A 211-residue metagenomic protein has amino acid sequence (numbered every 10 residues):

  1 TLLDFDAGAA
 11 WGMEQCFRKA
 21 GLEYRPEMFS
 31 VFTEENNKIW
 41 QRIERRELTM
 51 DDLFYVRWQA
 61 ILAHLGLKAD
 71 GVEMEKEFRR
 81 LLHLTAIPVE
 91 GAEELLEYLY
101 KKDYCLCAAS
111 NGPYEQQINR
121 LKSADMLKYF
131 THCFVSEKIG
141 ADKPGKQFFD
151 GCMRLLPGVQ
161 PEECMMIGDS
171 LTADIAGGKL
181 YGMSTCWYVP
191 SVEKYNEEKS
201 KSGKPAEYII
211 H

Functional and structural regions predicted by a protein language model:
T1-E90: N-terminal helical cap/lid subdomain that shapes the substrate entry/recognition surface in HAD-like hydrolases
A7, A69, E97-Y100, G112-H211: Asp-based, Mg2+/Mn2+-dependent phosphohydrolase catalytic module
M50, S110-P113: Helix-centric, low-specificity signal for extended rod-like, repetitive segments
P88, A109, A141: Residue-level marker of regulatory loop/turn positions in helix-turn-helix DNA-binding domains and in histidine
E90-G91, Q147: Short, conserved clusters of charged catalytic residues that mark active-site and nucleotide-handling motifs
G91-D103: Catalytic-core regions built around general acid/base machinery
